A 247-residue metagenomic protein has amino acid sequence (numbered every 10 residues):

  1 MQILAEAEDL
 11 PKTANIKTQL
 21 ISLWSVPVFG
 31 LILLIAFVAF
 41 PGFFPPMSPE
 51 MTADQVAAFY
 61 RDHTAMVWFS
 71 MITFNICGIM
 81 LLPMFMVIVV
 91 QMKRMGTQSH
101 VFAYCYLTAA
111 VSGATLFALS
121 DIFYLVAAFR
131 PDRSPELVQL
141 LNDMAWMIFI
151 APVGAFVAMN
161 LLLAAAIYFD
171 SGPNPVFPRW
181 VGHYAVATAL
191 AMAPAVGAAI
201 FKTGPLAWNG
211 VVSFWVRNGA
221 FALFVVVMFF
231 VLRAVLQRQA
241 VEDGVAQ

Functional and structural regions predicted by a protein language model:
Q2-Q247: Hydrophobic, aromatic-enriched alpha-helical segments typical of multi-pass transmembrane helices
